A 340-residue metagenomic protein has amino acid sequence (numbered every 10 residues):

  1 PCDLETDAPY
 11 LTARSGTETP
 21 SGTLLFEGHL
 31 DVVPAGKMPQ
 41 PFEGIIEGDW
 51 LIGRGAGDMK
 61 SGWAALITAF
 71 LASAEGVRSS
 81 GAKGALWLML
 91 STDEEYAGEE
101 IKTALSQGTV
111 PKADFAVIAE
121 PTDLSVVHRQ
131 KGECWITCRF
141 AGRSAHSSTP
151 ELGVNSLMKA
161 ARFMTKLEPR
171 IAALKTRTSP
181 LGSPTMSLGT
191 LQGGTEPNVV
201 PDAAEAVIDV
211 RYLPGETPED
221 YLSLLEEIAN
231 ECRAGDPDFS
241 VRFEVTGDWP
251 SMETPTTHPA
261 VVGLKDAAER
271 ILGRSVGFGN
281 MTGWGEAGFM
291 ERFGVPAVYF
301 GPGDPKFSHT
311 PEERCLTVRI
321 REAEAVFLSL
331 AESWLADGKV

Functional and structural regions predicted by a protein language model:
P1-A56, E75-A82, D304: Acidic/His- and Gly-rich active-site-bordering loop/insert found across diverse amide/peptide-bond hydrolases
T23-L25, L51, K112-I118, W135-T137 (+1 more regions): Short glycine-aspartate micro-motif
G28-L30, G48, T92-D93, A119-T122 (+2 more regions): Fold-independent oxyanion-binding glycine-rich loops and adjacent beta-strand/coil segments at enzyme active sites
D31-E47, A113, H128-R139, D266-A267 (+1 more regions): Acidic-glycine-rich active-site phosphate/pyrophosphate-binding loop
L51-A64, L71, E75, E151-L157 (+1 more regions): Short, conserved micro-motifs enriched in small and acidic residues
M59-W135, L335, K339: Acidic/histidine-rich catalytic neighborhood of metal-dependent amide-processing enzymes
H128, W135-V340: Metal-dependent amide/peptide-bond hydrolase catalytic core, centered on the "pita-bread" metallohydrolase fold
